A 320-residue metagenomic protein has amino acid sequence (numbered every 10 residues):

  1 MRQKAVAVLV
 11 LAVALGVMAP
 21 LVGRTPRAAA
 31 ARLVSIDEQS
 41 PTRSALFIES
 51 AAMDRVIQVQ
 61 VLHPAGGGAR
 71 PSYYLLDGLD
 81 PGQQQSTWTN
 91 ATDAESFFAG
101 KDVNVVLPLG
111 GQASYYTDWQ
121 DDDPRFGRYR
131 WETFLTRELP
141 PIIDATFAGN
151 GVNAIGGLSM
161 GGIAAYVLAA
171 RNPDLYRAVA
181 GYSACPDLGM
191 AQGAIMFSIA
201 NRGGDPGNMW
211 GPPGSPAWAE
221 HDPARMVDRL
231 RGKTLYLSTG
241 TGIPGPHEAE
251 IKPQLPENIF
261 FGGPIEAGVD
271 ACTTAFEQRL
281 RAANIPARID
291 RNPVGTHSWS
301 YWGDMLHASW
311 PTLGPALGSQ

Functional and structural regions predicted by a protein language model:
A5-L11, M18-Q320: Non-catalytic cap/lid and distal C-terminal segments of serine-dependent acyl enzymes
